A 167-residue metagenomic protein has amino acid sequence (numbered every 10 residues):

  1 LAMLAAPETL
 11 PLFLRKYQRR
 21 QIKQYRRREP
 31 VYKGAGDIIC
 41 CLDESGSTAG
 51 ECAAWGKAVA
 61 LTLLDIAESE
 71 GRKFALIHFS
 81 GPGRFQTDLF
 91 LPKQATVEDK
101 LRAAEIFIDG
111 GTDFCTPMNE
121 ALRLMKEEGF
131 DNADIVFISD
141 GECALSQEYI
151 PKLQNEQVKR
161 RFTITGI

Functional and structural regions predicted by a protein language model:
L1-I38: Negatively charged sequence features
L12-R26, S47-A49, F90-E98, T112-T116 (+1 more regions): Alpha-helical scaffolds that organize eukaryotic protein assemblies
V31-L91, P117, D134-I138: Von Willebrand factor
V59, Y149-K152: Charged helix-capping and loop-helix junction motifs
I66, L124-E128, E156: Conserved, well-folded catalytic cores of nucleic-acid-processing and energy-transducing macromolecular machines
E70-R72, D131, R160-I164: Loop/turn elements at helix/coil->beta-strand transitions in domains of secreted/extracellular proteins
R84-T87, A95-A133, C143-L145, G166-I167: Von Willebrand factor
P151-K159: Mature extracellular/periplasmic domains of secretome proteins
